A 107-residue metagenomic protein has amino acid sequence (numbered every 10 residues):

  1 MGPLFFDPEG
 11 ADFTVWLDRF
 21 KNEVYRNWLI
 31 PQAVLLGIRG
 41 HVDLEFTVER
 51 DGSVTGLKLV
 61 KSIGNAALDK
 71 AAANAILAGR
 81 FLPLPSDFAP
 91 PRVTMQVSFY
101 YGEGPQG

Functional and structural regions predicted by a protein language model:
M1-D7, K21-L29, E45, E49-K61 (+2 more regions): Conserved "boundary/linchpin" sites in short secondary-structure elements
D7, A11-D18, I63-A67: Soluble non-cytosolic domains of exported or imported proteins
V34-G40: Short loop/turn motifs at secondary-structure junctions and domain boundaries
